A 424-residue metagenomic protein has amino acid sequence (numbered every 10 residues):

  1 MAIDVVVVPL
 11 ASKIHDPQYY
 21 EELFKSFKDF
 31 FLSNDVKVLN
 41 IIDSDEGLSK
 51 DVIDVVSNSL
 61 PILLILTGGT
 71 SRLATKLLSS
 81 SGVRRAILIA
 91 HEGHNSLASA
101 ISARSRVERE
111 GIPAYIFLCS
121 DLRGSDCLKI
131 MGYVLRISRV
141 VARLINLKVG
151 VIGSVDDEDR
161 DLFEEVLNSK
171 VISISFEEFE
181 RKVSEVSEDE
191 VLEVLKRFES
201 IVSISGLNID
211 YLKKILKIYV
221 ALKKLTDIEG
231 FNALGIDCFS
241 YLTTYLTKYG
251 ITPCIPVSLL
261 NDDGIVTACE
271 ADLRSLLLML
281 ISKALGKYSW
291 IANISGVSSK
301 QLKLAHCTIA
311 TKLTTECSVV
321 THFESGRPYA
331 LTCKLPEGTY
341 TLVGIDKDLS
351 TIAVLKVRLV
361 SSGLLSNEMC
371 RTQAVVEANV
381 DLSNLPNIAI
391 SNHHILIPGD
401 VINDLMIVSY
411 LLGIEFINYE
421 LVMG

Functional and structural regions predicted by a protein language model:
M1-L32: N-terminal basic/disordered segments at the start of proteins
Q18, N34, I137-Y249: A charged, amphipathic alpha-helical module
K28-D43, A114-L118, K170-E178: Short beta-strand elements in bilobed, periplasmic/extracellular small-molecule ligand-binding domains
S44-I145, I152-E158, A305: Cofactor- and metal-binding active-site motifs of prokaryotic enzymes that mediate redox/radical or nucleophilic
K76-H91, T247-T267: A short, gly/pro- and small-residue-rich
E92-L135, S258-L302, D400-D404, S409 (+2 more regions): Peripheral docking tails and interdomain loops at the edges of cofactor- or intermediate-handling domains
N261-L364: C-terminal catalytic subdomain
L331-G424: Extended hydrophobic packing segments that form well-structured cores
